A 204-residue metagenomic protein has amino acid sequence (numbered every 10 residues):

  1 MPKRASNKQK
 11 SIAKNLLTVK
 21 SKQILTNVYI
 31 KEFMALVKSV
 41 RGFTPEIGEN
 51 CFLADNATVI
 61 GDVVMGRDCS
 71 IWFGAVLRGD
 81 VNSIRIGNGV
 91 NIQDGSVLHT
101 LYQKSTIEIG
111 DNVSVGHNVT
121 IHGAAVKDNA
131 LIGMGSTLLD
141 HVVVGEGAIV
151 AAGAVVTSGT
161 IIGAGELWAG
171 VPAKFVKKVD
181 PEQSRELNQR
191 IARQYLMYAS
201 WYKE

Functional and structural regions predicted by a protein language model:
N15-T18, K22-T26: N-terminal amphipathic/hydrophobic targeting modules at extreme N-termini, encompassing cleavable Sec/SRP-type signal
I30-T44, D80, I86-N88, D94-V97 (+3 more regions): Glycine-rich hexapeptide-repeat left-handed beta-helix
I47-N91, G95-L101: A positional/architectural concept
S114: Short proline/glycine- and basic residue-enriched helix-capping loop/turn segments at helix->loop/beta transitions
